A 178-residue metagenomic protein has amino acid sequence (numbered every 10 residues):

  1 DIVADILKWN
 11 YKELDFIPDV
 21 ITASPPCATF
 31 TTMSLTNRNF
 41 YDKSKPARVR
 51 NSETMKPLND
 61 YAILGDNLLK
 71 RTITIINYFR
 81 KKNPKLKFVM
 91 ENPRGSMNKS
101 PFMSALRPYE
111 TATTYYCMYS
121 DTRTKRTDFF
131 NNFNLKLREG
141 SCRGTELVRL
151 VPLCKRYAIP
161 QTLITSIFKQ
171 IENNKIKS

Functional and structural regions predicted by a protein language model:
D1-S178: Conserved active-site and SAM-binding loop architecture of S-adenosyl-L-methionine-dependent nucleic-acid
